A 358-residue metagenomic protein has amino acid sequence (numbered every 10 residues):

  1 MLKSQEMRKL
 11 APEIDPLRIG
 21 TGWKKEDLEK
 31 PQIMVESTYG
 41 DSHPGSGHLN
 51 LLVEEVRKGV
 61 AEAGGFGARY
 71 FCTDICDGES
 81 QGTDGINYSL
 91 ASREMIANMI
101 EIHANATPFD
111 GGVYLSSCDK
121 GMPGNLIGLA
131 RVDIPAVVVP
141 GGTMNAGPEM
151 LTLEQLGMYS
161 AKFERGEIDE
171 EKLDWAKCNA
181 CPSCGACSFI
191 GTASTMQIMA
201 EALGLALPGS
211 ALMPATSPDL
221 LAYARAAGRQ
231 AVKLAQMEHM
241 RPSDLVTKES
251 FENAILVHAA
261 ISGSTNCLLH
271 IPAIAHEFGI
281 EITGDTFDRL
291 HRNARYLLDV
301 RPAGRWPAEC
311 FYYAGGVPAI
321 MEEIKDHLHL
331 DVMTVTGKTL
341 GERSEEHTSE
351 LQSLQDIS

Functional and structural regions predicted by a protein language model:
M1-G45, L52-C72, G78, D84-S89 (+4 more regions): Catalytic or ion-coupling anion/metal-binding cores of large enzyme and transporter domains
N87-D110: Aromatic/His-enriched, Gly/Pro-containing loop or helix-boundary segments that lie immediately adjacent to catalytic
M95-M99, G124, N253: Well-ordered alpha-helical segments embedded in enzymatic catalytic cores
A104-N125, A136-P140: A short, small-residue-rich loop immediately preceding and capping a beta-strand
S117, M199, I357-S358: A signal for specific C-terminal beta-sheet/loop modules enriched in small/flexible residues with GP/PG/PP motifs
E346-S358: Single conserved hydrophobic/aromatic residue that forms the stacking wall/gate of nucleotide- or nucleobase-binding
